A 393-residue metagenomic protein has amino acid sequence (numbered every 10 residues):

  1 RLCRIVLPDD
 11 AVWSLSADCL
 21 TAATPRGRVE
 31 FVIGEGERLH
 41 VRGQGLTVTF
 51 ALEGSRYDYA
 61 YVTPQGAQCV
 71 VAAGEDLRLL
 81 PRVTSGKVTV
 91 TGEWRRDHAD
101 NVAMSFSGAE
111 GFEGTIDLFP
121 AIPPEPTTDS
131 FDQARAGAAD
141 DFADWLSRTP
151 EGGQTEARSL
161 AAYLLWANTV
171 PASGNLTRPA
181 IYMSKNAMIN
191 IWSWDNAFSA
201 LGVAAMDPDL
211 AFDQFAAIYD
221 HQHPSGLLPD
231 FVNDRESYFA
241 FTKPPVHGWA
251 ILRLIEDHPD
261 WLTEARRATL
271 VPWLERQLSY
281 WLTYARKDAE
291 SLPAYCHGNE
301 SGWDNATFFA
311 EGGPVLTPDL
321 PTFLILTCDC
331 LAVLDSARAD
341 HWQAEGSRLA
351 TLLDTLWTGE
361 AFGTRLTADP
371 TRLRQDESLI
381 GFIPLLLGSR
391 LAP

Functional and structural regions predicted by a protein language model:
R1-E35, D141: An extended acidic
E35-R38, R42-I189, P259-D260, A268-Y280 (+2 more regions): Acidic/polar, glycine-enriched structural segments that form the non-catalytic walls/loops of the carbohydrate-binding
D100-V102, A197-F198, D369: Short alpha-helical segments and helix-capping/turn motifs at coil-helix boundaries
G108-G111, T115, P124, S225 (+6 more regions): The feature captures the catalytic groove of carbohydrate-active enzymes
S147-L252, Q375-L387: Substrate-binding groove/exosite segments of carbohydrate-active enzymes
E151-Q154, V203-F215, L254-E275, A289 (+2 more regions): Structural helix-adjacent loops and short alpha-helical linkers that scaffold large soluble proteins
L164-S173, D207-L227, L270-E290, A344-A361 (+1 more regions): Long, well-ordered core segments of solenoidal/helical folds
F362-P393: Carbohydrate-active enzyme catalytic cores, enriched for enzymes that act on polyanionic acidic polysaccharides
